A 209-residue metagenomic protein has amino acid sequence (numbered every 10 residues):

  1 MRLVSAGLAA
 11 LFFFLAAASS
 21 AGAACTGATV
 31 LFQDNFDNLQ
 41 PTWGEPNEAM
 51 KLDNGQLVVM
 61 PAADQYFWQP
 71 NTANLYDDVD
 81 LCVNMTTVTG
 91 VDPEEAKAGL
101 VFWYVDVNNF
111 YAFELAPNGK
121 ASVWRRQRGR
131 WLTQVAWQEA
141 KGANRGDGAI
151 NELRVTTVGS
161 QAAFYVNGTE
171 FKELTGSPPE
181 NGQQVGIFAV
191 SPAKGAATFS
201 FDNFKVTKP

Functional and structural regions predicted by a protein language model:
A6-A17: Bacterial N-terminal signal peptides
A23-E45: Extracellular carbohydrate-recognition regions
F36, D202-V206: Extracellular beta-strand elements of beta-rich domains used for carbohydrate recognition/degradation or cell-matrix
F36, L81-V83, G146-V158, A162-F164: Short tryptophan-centered beta-strand motifs in secreted/extracellular beta-sheet-rich domains of glycan-recognition
E48-F67: Short carbohydrate-recognition loop motifs
P61-Q127: Secretory/extracellular carbohydrate-interaction modules and structurally similar beta-sandwich "look-alikes"
G129-E152: Short, aromatic/His-centered strand-loop micro-motif at the edge of beta-sheets
L174-D202: Flexible glycan-contacting loops in extracellular carbohydrate-active proteins
